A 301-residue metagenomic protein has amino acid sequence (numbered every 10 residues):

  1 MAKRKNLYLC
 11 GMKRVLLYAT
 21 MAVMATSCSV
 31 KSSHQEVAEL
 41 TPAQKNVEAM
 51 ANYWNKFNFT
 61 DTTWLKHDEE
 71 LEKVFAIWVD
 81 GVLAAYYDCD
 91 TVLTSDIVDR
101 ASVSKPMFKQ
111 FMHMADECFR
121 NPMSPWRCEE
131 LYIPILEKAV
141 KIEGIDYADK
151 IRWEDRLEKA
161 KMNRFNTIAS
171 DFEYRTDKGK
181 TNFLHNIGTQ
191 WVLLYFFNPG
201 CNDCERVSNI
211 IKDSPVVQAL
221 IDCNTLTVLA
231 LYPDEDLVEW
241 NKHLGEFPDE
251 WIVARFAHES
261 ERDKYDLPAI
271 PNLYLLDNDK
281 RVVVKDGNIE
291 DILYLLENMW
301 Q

Functional and structural regions predicted by a protein language model:
M1-E36: Bacterial Sec-dependent N-terminal signal peptides
S29-D177: Oxidative protein folding and maturation machinery
T60-D80, D236-D249, Y265-P268: Structural alpha/beta surface segment adjacent to cysteine/selenocysteine redox centers across thiol/disulfide enzymes
F183-I211, V228-L229: Short active-site neighborhood of thiol/selenol oxidoreductases, capturing the structured segment around
S208-G245, H258-D263: Structural microenvironment flanking redox-active thiols in thiol-disulfide oxidoreductases
H243-D279: Short, internal strand/loop/helix patches that form the active-site neighborhood or redox-interaction surface
N278-Q301: Non-catalytic, surface beta->alpha helical segment in thiol-disulfide oxidoreductase systems
